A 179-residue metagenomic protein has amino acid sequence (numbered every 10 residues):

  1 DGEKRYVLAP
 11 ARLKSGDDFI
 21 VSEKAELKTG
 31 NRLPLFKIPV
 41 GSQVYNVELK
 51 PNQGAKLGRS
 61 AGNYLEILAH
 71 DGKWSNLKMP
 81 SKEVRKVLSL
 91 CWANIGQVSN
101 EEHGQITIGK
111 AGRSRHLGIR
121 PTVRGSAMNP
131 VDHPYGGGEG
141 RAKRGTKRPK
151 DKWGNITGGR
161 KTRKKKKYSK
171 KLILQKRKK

Functional and structural regions predicted by a protein language model:
D1, A11-K179: Basic, glycine/proline-rich low-complexity segments that contact nucleic acids
G2-Y6: Active-site cofactor/substrate anionic-group-binding motifs, chiefly glycine- and Lys/Arg-rich phosphate-binding loops
